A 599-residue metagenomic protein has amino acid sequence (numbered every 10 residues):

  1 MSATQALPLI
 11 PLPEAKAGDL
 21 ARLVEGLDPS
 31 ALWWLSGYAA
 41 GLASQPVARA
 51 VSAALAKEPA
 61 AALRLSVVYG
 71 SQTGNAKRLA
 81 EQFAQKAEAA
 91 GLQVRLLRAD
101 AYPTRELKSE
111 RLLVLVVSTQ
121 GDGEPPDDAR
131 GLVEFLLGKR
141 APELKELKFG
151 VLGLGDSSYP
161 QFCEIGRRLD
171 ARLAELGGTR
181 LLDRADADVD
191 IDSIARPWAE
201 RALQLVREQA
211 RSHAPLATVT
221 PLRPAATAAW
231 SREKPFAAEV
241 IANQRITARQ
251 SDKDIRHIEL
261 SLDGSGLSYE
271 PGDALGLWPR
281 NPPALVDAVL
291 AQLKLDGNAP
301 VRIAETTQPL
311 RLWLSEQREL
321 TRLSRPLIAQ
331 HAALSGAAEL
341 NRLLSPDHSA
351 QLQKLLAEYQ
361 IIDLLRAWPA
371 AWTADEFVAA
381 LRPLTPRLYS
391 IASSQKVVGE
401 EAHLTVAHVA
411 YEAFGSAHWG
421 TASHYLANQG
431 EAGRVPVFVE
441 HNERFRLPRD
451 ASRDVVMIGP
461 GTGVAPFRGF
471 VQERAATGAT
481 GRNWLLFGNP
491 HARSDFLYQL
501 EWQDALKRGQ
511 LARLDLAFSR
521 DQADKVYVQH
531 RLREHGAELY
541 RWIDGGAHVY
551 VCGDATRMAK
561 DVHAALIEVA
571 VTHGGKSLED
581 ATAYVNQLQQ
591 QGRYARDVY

Functional and structural regions predicted by a protein language model:
M1-Y599: FNR-like FAD-binding dehydrogenase module
